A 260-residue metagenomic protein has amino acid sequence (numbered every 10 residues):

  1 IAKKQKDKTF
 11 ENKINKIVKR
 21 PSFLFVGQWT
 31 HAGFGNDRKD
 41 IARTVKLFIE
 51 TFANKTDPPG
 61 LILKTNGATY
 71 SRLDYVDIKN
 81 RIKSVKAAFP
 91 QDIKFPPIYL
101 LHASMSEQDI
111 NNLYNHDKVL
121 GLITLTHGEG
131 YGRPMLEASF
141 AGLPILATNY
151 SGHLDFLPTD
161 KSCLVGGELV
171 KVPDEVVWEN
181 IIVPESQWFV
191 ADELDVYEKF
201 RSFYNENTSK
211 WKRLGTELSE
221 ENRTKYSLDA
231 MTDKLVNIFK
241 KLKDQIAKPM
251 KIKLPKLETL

Functional and structural regions predicted by a protein language model:
A2-D109: Conserved catalytic-core segment of nucleotide-activated headgroup transferases in glycan assembly
N112-G130, F140-L143: Acidic donor-binding loop of glycosyltransferase active sites
G132-M135, Y150: Short glycine/serine-rich donor-binding loops of glycosyltransferases
G142-I145, Y150-S151, D160-K161: Structural loop-to-beta junction motif characteristic of Rossmann-like glycosyltransferase folds
L154-S202: Change "using UDP/GDP/dTDP sugars" to "using nucleotide sugars
D192, V196, L214, M231-L235: Hydrophobic alpha-helical packing elements
D195, S202, K210-K225: A short, well-ordered alpha-helix in the C-terminal region of glycosyltransferases
L228-L260: C-terminal alpha-helical cap of glycosyltransferases
